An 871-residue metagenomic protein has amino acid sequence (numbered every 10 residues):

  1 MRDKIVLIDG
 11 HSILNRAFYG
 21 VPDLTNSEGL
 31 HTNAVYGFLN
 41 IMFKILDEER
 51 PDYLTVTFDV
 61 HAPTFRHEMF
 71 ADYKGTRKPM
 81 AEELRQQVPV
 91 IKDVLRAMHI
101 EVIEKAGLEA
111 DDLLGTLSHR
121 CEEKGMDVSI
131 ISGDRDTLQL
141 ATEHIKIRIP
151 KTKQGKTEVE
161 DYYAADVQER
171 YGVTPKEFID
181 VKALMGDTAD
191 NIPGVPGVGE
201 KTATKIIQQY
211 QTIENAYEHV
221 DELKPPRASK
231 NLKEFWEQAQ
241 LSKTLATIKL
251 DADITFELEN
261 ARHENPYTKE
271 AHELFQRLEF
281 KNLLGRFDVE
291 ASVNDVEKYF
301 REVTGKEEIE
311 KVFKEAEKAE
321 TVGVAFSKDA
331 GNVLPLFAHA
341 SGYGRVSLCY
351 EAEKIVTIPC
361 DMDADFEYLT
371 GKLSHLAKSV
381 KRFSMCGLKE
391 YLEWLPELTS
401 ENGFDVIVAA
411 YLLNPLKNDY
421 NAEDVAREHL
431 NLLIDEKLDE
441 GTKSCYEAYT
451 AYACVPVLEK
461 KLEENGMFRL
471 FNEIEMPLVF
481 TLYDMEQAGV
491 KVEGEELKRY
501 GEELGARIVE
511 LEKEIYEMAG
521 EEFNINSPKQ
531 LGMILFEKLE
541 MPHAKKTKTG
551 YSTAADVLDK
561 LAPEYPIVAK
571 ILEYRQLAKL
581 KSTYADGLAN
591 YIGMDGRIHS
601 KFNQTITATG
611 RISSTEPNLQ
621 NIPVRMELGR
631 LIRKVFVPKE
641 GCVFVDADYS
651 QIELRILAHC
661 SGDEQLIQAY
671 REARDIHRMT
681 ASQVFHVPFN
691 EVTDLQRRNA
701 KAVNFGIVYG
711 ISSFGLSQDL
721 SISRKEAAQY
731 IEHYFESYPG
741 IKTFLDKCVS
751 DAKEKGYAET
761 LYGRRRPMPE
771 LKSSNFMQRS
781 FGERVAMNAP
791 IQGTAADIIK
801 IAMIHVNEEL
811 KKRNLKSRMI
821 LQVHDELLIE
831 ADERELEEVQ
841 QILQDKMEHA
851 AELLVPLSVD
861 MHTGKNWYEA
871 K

Functional and structural regions predicted by a protein language model:
R2-D3, P22-N26, G75-D251: Extended two-metal-dependent nuclease catalytic cores across DNA- and RNA-processing enzymes
I5-V6, G10, R16-T55, A71-D72 (+4 more regions): Conserved RNase H-like, two-metal-ion catalytic cores of nucleic-acid enzymes
S129-I131, L138-K176, E320, R345-A352 (+2 more regions): Charged catalytic and DNA/RNA-contacting regions of genome-maintenance and nucleic-acid-processing enzymes
N231, F235-A364, S379-F383, S444-Y446 (+10 more regions): Conserved "right-hand" nucleotidyltransferase catalytic core of DNA-directed polymerases
L348-A352, V408-E436, C445-T450, Q604-P688: Function-dense linear segments that define catalytic or interfacial modules in macromolecule-processing proteins
L462-I474, L478, I798, A802-V823 (+1 more regions): Active-site palm subdomain of RNA-directed nucleic acid polymerases
Q487, H599-S600, Q604-T607, S682-L815 (+1 more regions): Conserved catalytic core of nucleic-acid polymerases
A506-K513, E517-A569, E736-R784, N788 (+2 more regions): C-terminal polymerase-core module
